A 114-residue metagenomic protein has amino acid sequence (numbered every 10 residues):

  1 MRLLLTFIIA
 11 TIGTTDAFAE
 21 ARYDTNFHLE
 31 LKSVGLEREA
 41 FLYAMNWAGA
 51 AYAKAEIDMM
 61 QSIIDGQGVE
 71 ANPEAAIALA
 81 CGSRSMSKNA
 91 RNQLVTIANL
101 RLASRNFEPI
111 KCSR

Functional and structural regions predicted by a protein language model:
L3-G13: Sec-dependent N-terminal signal peptides
T14-A19: Sec/Tat signal peptide C-region and signal peptidase I cleavage site
A21-H28, F41, I57: Alpha-helical tetratricopeptide repeat
N26, E56-D65, T96-R101: Hydrophobic face of amphipathic alpha-helices that form TPR/SEL1-like repeat modules and related alpha-solenoid
S33-G35, G49-A50, Q67-A71, S85: Short coil/turn and helix-start
A44-W47, S83: Canonical positions in the second alpha-helix
A71-K88: TPR/TPR-like (Sel1-like) alpha-helical repeat modules
N89-R114: Terminal, low-structured helical/coil segments at or just beyond the last alpha-helical repeat
